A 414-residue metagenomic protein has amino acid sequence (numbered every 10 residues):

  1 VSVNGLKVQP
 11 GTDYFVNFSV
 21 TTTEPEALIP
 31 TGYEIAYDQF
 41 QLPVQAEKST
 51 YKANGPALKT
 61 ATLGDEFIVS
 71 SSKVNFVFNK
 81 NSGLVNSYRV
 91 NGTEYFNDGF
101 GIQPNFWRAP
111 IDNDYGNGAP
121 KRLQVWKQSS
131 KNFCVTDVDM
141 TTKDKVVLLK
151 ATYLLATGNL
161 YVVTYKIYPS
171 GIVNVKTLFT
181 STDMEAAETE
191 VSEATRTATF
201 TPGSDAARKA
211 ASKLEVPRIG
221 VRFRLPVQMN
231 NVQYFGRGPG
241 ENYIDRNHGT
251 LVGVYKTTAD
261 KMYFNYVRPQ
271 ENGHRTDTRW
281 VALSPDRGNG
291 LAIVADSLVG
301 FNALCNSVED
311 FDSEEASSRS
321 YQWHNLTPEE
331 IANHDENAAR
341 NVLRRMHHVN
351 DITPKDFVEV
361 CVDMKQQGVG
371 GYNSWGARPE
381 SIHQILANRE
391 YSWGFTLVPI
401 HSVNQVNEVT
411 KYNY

Functional and structural regions predicted by a protein language model:
V1-Y14, V20: Intrinsically disordered, low-complexity Pro/Gly/Ser/Thr-rich segments with frequent PxxP/GP/PP motifs and embedded
G5-G11, F40-Y414: Beta-strand/loop-rich accessory regions of lumenal/periplasmic or secreted enzymes, predominantly carbohydrate-active
V20-L28: Short acidic/polar inter-strand loop motif in beta-rich domains
A27-F40: Edge beta-strands of extracellular beta-sandwich domains
